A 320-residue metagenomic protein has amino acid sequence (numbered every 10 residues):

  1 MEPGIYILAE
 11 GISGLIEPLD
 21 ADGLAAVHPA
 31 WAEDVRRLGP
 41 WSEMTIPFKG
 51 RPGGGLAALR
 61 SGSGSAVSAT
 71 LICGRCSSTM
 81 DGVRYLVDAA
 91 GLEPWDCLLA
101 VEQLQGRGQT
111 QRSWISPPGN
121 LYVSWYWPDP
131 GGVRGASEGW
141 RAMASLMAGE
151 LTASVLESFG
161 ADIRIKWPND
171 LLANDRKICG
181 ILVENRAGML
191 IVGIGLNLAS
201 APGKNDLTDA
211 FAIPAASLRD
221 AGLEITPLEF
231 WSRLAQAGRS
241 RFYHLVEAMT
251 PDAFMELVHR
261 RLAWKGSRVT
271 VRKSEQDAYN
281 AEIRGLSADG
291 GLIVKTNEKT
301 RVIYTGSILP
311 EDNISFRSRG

Functional and structural regions predicted by a protein language model:
M1-E43, P130-I163, A173-G320: Long, positively charged amphipathic alpha-helical accessory segments at protein N-termini or as interdomain linkers
M1-G149: N-terminal lobe of the biotin/lipoate ligase/transferase fold
T79, G106, V123, D170 (+3 more regions): Residue-level signal for inorganic ion chemistry
E102-R107, I115, L171, M189-I191 (+1 more regions): Short glycine- and Lys/Arg-enriched binding-loop motifs that mark or flank ligand-binding interfaces
